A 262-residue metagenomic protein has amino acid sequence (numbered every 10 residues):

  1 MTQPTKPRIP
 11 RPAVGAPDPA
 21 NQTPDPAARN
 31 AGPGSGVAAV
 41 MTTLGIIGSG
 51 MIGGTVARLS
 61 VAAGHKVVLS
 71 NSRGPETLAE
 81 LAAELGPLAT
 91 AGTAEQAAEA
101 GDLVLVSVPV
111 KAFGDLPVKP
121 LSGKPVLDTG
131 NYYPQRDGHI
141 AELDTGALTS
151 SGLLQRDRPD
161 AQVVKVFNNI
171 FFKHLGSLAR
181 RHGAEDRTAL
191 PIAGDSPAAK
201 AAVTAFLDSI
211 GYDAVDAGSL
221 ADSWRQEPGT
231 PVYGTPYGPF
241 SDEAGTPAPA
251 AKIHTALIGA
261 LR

Functional and structural regions predicted by a protein language model:
Q3-R11, R29-E84: NAD(P)+-binding Rossmann beta1-loop-alpha1 motif at the extreme N-terminus of oxidoreductases
D18-N21, D25: Intrinsic-disorder-associated, low-complexity terminal segments enriched in Asp/Asn/His/Tyr and depleted of Lys/Arg
G86-L88, G92-G138: Rossmann-like NAD(P)-binding element
A91, Q162-V166, V215-S219: General beta-strand structural signal in soluble alpha/beta enzymes
V118-G123, D157-R158, H182-A184: Short, conserved loop/helix-junction motifs that constitute active-site signature segments in enzyme catalytic cores
G130-K173, S177-R181: Rossmann-fold NAD(P)-binding glycine/threonine-rich loop
E185-R262: Active-site-lining helix/loop region of Rossmann-like oxidoreductase modules
